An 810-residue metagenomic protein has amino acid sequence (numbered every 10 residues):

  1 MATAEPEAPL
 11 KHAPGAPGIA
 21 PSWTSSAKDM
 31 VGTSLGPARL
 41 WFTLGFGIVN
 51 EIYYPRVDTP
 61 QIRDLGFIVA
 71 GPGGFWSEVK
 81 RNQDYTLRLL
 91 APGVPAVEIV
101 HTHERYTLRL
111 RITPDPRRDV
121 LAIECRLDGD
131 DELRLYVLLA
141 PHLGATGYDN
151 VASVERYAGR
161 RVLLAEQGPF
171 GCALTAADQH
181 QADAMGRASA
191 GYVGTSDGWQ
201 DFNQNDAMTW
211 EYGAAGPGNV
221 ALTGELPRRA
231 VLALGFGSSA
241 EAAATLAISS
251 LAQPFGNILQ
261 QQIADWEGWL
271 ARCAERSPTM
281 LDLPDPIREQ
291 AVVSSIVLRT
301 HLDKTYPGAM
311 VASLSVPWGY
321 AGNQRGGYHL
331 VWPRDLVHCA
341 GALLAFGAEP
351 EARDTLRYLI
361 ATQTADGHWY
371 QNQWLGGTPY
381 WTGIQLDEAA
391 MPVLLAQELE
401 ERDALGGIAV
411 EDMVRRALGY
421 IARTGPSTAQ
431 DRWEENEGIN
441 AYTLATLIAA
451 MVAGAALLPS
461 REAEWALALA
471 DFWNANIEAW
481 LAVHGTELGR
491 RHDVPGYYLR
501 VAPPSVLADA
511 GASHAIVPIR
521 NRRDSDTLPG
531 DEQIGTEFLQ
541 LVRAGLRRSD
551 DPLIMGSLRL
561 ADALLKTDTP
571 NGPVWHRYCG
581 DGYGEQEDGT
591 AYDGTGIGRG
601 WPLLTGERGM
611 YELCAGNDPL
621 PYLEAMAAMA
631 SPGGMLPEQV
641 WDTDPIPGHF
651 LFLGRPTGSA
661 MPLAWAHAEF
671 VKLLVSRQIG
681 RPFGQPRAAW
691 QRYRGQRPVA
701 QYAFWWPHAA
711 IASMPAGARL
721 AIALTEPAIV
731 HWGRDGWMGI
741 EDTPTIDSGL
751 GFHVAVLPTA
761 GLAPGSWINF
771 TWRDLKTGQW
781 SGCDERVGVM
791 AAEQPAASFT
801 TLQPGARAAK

Functional and structural regions predicted by a protein language model:
M1-E289, G327, A345-F346, Q685 (+2 more regions): Terminal accessory carbohydrate-recognition/targeting modules of carbohydrate-active enzymes
A2, P6-P21, V292, S315 (+5 more regions): Non-catalytic carbohydrate-binding regions of carbohydrate-active enzymes
G32-L35, T43, R272, T279-P284 (+8 more regions): Solvent-exposed loop and edge beta-strand segments that line ligand/cofactor-binding and catalytic clefts
R126-D128, A274-L283, I296-T300, L336-E349 (+6 more regions): Well-ordered alpha-helical scaffold segments within catalytic/enzyme domains
D128-G129, N150-A158, A165-G168, P254-Q262 (+4 more regions): Aromatic-rich carbohydrate-recognition surfaces in CAZymes
G147, R161-W199, L281-Q290, Q385 (+3 more regions): Extended ligand-binding clefts on enzyme/binding-domain cores
L281-A309, Q363-H368, Y380-T443, W465-P503: Active-site acid/base region of carbohydrate-active enzymes
Q685-K810: Glycan-association/targeting regions that enable binding to alpha-glucans and other polysaccharides
